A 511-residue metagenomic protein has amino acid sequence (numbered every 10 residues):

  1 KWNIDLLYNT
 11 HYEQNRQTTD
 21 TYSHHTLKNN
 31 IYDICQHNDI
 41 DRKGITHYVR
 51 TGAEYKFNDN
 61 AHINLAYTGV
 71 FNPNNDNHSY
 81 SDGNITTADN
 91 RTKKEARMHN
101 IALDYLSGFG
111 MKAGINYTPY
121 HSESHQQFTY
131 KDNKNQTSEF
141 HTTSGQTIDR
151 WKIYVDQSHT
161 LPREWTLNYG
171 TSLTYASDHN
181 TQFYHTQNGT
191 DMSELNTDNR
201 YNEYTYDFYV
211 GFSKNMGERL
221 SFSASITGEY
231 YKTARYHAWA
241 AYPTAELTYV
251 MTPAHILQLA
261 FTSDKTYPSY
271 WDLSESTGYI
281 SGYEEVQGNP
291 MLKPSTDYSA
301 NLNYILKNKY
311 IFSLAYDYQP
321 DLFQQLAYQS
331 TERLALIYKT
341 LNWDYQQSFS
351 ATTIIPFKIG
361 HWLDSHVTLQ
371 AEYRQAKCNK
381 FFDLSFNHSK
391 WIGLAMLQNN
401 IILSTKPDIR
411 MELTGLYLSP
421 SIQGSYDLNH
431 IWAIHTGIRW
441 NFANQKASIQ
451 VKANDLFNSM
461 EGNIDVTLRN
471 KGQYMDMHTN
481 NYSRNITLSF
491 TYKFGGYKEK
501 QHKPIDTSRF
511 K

Functional and structural regions predicted by a protein language model:
W2-N9, T46-N74, D89-A238, P243 (+4 more regions): Face-selective signature of the C-terminal outer-membrane beta-barrel domain
T10-Q14, G69-P73, Y117-E123, L173-H179 (+11 more regions): Transmembrane beta-strands of outer-membrane beta-barrel pores
R16-Y32, V70, N75-R91, E123-K134 (+10 more regions): Outer-membrane beta-barrel translocator domains and adjoining extracellular loop/strand segments of Gram-negative
I34-D39, N84-R91, Q136-T143, T190-D198 (+8 more regions): Extracellular loop and loop/strand-boundary signature of outer-membrane beta-barrel proteins
Y201, K265-L314, Y318-P320, L336-S350 (+2 more regions): Outer-membrane beta-barrel signature, preferentially recognizing the C-terminal barrel domain of Gram-negative
D344-P420: Gram-negative outer-membrane beta-barrel transporters
A395-F442, A447, N454-V466, N470-Y474: C-terminal beta-barrel architecture of Gram-negative outer-membrane proteins
F442-K511: C-terminal beta-signal and adjacent terminal beta-strands/loops of Gram-negative outer-membrane beta-barrel proteins
